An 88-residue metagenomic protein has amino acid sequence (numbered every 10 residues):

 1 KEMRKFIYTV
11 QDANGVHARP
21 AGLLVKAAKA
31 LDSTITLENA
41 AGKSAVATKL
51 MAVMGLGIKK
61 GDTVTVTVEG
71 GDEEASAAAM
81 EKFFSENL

Functional and structural regions predicted by a protein language model:
K1-E2, K26, A78-A79: Long, contiguous binding/interaction regions
K1-R4, L88: Absolute protein N-terminus
M3-Q11: Short amphipathic
K5, D32, T63: Broad gene-expression machinery/nucleic-acid interaction feature
V10-A47, M51, G55-K60: Compact, glycine-rich, soluble single-domain proteins
M54-L88: C-terminal structural segments of small proteins and small subunits
